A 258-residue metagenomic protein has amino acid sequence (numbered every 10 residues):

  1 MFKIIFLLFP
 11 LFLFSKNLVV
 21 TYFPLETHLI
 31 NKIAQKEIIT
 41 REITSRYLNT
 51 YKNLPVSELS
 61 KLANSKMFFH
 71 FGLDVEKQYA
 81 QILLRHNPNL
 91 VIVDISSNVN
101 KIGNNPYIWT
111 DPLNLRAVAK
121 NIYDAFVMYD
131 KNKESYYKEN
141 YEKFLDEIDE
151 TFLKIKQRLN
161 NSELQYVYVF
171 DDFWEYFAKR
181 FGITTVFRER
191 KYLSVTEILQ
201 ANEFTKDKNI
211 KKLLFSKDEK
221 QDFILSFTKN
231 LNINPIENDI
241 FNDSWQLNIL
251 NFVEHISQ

Functional and structural regions predicted by a protein language model:
K3-F14: Sec-dependent N-terminal signal peptides
K16-Q258: Extracytoplasmic metal-acquisition and chelation regions
